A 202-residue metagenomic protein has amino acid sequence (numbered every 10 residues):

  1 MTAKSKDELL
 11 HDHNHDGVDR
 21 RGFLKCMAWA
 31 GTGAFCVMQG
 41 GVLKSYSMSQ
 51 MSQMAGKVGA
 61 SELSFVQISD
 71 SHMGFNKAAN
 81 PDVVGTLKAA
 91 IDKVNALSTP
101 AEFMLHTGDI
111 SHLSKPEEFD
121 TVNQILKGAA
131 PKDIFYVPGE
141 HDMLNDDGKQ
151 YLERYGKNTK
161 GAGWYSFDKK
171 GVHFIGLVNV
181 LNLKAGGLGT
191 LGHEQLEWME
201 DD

Functional and structural regions predicted by a protein language model:
M1-D19, Y46: N-terminal secretory signal peptides
H11-H13, C26, S45-D120: N-terminal active-site segment of His-dependent metallophosphoesterases
D19-V42: N-terminal export leaders
F23, F65, Q195-W198: Conserved hydrophobic/aromatic "anchor" residues that stabilize well-ordered secondary structure elements
A30, L97, G128-A129: Alpha-helix C-cap/termination motif
K57, K115-D202: Extended active-site neighborhood of metal-dependent phosphoesterases/phosphodiesterases
